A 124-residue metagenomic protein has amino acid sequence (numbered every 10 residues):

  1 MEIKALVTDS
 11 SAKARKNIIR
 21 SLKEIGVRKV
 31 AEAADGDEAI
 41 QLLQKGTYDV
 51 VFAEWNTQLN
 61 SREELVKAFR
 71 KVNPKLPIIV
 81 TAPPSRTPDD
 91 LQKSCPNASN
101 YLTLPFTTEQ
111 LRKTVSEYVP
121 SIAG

Functional and structural regions predicted by a protein language model:
A12-A31: Two-component/phosphorelay signaling modules centered on CheY-like receiver
E32-V50: Acidic, metal-coordinating helix/loop segments flanking the phosphotransfer/catalytic sites of two-component signaling
Q44-G46, A68-K75, P96: Conserved phosphotransfer cores of two-component systems
F52-F69, S85-P88: Conserved phosphotransfer microenvironments
R62, K93-Y101: As written
V80-A82: Hydrophobic/aromatic residues positioned on beta-strands within the core alpha/beta folds
F106-S116: C-terminal output helix
S116-G124: The C-terminal output helix
